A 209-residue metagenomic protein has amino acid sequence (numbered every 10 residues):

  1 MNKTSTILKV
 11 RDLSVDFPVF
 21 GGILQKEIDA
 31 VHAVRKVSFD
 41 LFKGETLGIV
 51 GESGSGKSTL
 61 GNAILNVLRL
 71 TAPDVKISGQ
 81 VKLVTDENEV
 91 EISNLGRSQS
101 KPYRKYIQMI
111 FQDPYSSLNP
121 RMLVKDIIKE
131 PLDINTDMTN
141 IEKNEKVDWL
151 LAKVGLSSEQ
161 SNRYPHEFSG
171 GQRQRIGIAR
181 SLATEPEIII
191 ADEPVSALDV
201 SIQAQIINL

Functional and structural regions predicted by a protein language model:
M1-L209: ABC transporter nucleotide-binding domains
